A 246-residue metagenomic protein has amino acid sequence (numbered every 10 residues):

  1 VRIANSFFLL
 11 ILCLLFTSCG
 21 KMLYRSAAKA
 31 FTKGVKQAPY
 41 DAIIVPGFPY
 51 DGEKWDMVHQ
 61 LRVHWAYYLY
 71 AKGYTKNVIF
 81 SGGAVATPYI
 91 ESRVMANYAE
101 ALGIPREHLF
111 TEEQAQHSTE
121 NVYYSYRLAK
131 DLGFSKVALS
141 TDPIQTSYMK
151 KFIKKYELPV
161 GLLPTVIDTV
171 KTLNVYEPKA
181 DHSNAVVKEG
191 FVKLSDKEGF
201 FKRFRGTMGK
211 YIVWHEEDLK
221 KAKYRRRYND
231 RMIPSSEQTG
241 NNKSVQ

Functional and structural regions predicted by a protein language model:
V1-F8: Bacterial N-terminal signal peptides that target proteins for export
L15-S18: C-terminal motif of bacterial Sec signal peptides marking the signal peptidase cleavage site
G20-F191, R227-V245: A structural signal for short, hydrophobic/glycine-enriched beta-strand patches
A180-Y211: Accessory cap/linker subdomain of secreted extracellular hydrolases
G199-Q246: Low-complexity, Gly/Ser/Thr/Pro-rich intrinsically disordered linker/tail segments
